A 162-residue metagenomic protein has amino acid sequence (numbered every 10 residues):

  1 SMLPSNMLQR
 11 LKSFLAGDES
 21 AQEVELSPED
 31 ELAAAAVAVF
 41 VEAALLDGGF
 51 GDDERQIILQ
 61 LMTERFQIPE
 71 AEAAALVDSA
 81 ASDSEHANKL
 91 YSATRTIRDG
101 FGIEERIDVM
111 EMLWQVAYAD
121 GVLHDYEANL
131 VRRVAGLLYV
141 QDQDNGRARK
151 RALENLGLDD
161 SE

Functional and structural regions predicted by a protein language model:
M2-L46, G51-E162: Small-residue-enriched hydrophobic alpha-helices in membranes
